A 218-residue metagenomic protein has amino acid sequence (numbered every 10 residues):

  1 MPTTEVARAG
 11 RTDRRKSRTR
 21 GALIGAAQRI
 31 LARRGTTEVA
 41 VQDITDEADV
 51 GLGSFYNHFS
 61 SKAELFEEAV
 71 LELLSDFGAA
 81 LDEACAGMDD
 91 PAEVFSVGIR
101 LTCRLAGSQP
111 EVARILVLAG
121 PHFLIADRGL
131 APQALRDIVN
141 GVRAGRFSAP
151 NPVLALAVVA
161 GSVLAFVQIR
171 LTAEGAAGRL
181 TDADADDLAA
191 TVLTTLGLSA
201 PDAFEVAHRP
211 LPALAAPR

Functional and structural regions predicted by a protein language model:
M1-A7, R136-A144, T172-R218: C-terminal peripheral helix-coil segments that are non-catalytic and often amphipathic
G10-R14, R18, S60, E64 (+6 more regions): Residues at secondary-structure transition points
R15-A27, I44, A69-L73, F77 (+1 more regions): Generic hydrophobic, amphipathic alpha-helix propensity
A22, I30-E64, E68: Helix-turn-helix
A40, A113-V117, P150, P201-V206: Short, hydrophobic secondary-structure boundary micro-motifs
E64, E68, A79-R114, L118 (+4 more regions): Hydrophobic alpha-helical connector segments
S75-G78, S96-V97, A119-I169, A183-A190: Amphipathic alpha-helical packing segments from all-alpha helical-bundle domains
D76, L105, Q109, S162-I169 (+2 more regions): Phosphate/oxyanion-binding loops and surfaces in catalytic or ligand/nucleic-acid-binding neighborhoods
